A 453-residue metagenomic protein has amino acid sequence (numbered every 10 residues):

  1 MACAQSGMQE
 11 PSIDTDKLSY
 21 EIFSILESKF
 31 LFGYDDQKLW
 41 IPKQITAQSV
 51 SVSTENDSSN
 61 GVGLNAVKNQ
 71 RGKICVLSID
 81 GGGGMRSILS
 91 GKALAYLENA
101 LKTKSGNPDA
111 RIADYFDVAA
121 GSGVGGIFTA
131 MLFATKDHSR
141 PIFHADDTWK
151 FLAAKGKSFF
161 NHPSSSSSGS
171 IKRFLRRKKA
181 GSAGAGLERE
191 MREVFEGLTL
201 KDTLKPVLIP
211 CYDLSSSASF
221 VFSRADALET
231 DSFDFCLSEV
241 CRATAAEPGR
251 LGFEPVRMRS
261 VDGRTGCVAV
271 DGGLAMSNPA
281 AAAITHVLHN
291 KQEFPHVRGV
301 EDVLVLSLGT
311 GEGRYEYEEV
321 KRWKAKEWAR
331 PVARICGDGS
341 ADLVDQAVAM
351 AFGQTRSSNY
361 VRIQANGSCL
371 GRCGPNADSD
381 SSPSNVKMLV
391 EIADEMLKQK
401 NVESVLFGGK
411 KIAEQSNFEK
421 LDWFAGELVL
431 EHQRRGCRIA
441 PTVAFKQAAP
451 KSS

Functional and structural regions predicted by a protein language model:
A2-S453: Conserved catalytic cores and adjacent C-terminal regulatory segments of lipid-metabolizing esterases/lipases
